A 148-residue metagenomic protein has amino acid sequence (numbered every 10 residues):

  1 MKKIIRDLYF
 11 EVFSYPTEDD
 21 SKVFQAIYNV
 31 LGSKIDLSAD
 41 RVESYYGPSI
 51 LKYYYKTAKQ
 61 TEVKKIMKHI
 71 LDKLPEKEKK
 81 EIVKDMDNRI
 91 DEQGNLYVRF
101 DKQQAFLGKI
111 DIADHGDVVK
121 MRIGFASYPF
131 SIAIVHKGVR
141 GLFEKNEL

Functional and structural regions predicted by a protein language model:
M1-I4, R41-Y46, K84-R89, K109-G116: Short, flexible, solvent-exposed loop/turn segments with mixed acidic/basic and small polar residues
M1-S38: Long, hydrophobic N-terminal alpha-helical segment
R6-F13, E92-Y97, V119-I123: Short glycine-/aliphatic-rich beta-strand segments at the starts of folded cytosolic domains
P16-T17, K56-E62, Y128-F130: Helix N-cap motif at beta-to-alpha junctions
V23-A26, I66-L74, K137-R140: Short amphipathic alpha-helices in soluble, non-transmembrane regions that often serve as interface/regulatory elements
L37-E62: Short, charge-patterned binding micro-sites
Q60-D101: Ordered, amphipathic secondary-structure segments that act as subunit-interaction surfaces in large macromolecular
V98-L148: Glycine-rich, aromatic-bearing surface loops/beta-hairpins
